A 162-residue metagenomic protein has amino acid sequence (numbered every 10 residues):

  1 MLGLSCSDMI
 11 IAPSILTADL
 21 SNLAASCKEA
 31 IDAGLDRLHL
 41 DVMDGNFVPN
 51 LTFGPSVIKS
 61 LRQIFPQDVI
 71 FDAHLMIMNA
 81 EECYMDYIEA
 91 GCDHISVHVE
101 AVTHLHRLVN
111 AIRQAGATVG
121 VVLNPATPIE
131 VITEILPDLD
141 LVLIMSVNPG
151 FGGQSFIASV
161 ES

Functional and structural regions predicted by a protein language model:
M1-T17, A24-A25: N-terminal amphipathic alpha-helix/helix-capping segment at the start of soluble metabolic enzymes
L2-S5, I31, K59-P66, I88 (+2 more regions): Surface-exposed amphipathic alpha-helices with a cationic face
P13-T17, L40-V42, A73-I77, V99 (+2 more regions): A cross-domain feature marking catalytic cores of carbohydrate-active enzymes and several ubiquitous metabolic/repair
N22, D68, E82-M85, C92-S162: Conserved anion-binding
L23, A30, D41, Y87 (+1 more regions): Conserved, mostly hydrophobic/aromatic
E29, D72-M76, E81-E89: Active-site loop-to-helix "anion-binding N-cap" substructures in soluble metabolic enzymes
L38-V57, V99, V147-S155: Glycine-rich, proline-tolerant flexible connector loops at the mouths of alpha/beta enzymes
N46-P66, I70-N79: A short alpha/beta connector and helix-capping loop motif
